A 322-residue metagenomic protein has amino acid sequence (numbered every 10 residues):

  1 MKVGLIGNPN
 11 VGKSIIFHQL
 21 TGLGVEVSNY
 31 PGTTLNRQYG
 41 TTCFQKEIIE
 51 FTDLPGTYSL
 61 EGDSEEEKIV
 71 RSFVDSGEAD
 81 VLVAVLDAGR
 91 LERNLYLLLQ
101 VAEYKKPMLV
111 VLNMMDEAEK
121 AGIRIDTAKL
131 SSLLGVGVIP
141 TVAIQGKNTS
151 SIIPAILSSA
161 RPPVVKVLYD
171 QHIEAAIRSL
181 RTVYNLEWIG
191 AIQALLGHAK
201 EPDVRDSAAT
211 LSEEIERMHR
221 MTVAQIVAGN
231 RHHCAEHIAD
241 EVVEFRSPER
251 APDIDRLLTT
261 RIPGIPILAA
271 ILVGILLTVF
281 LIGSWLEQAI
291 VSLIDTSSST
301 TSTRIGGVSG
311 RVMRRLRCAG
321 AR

Functional and structural regions predicted by a protein language model:
M1-L60, S76-G77: Conserved G1/Walker A P-loop phosphate-binding module
T42-Q45, I69-V138: Conserved C-terminal guanine-recognition region of P-loop GTPase G domains, centered on the G4
D116-L168: Canonical P-loop GTPase G-domain recognition
V164-T222, I226-A235: Long, well-ordered amphipathic alpha-helical subdomains in the mid-to-C-terminal portions of large enzyme subunits
M221-L268: Cytosolic-side membrane-insertion boundary helix
A251, D255-P263, E287, V291 (+2 more regions): Alpha-helical membrane-interface segments at transmembrane helix boundaries
I267-L277: Hydrophobic core segments of alpha-helical transmembrane domains in multi-pass membrane transport and ion-translocation
T278-G307, V312: Interfacial/capping segments of alpha-helical transmembrane domains
